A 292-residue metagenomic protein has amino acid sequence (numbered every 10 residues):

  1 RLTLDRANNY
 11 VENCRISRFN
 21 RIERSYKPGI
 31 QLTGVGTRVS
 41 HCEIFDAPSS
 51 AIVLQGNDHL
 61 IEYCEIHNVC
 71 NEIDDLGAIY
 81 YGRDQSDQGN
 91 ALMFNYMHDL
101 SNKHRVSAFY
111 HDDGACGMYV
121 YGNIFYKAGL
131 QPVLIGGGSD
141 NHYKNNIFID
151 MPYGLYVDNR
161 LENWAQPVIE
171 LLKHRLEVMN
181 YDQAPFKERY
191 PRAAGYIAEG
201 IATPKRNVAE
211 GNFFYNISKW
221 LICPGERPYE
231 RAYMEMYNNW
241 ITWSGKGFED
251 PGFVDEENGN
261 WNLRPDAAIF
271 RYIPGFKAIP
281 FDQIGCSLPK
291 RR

Functional and structural regions predicted by a protein language model:
R1-N260, R291: Glycine- and acidic/polar-rich repeat regions and solenoidal domains
L263-R291: Active-site and glycan-interaction determinants of carbohydrate-active enzymes
